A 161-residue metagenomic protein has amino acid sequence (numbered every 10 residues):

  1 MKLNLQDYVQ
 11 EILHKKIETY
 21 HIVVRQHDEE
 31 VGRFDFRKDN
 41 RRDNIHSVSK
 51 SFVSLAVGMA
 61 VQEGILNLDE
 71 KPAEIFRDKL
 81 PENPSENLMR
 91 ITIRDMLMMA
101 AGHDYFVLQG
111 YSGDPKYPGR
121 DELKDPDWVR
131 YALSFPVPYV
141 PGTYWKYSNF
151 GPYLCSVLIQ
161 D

Functional and structural regions predicted by a protein language model:
M1-H14, G110-E122: Extended low-complexity intrinsically disordered regions
Q6-D39: A short, well-structured edge-of-sheet supersecondary motif
D28, N44-D69, M96, C155-I159: Active-site SXXK
D35, K116-D161: Catalytic-site signature segments of enzymes, centered on catalytic residues
D35-F36, R41, K71-L80, G110-K116: Short linear capping/connector segments at secondary-structure termini
R41, I45, P84-N87, V140-Y147: Solvent-exposed loop and edge beta-strand segments that line ligand/cofactor-binding and catalytic clefts
H46-F52, L88-I91, K146-Y153: Aromatic- and histidine-enriched alpha-helix N-cap/loop-to-helix transition segments that scaffold the rims
E63-H103, S134, D161: Active-site helix/loop module of the DD-peptidase/beta-lactamase fold, centered on the serine-lysine SxxK catalytic
